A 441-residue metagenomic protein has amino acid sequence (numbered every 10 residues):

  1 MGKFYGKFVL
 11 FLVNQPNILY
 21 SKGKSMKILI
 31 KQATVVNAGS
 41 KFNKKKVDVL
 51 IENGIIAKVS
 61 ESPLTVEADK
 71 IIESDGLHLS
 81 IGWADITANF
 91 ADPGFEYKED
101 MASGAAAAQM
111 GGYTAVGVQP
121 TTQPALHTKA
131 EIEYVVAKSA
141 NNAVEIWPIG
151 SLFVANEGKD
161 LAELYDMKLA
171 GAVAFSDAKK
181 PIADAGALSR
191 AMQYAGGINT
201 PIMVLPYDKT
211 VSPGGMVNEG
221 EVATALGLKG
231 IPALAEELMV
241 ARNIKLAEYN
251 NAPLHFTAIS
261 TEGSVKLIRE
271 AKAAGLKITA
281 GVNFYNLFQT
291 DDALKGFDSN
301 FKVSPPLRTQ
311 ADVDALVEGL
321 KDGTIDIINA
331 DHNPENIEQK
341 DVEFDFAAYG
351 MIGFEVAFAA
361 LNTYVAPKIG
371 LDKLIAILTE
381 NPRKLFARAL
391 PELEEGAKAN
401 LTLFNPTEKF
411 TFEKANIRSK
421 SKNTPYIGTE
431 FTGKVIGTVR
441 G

Functional and structural regions predicted by a protein language model:
F4-T65: N-terminal metal-binding scaffold of metallo-dependent hydrolase/deaminase domains
A33, G54, G76, T87 (+13 more regions): Divalent metal-coordination and catalytic microenvironments
P63-L79: Active-site metal-binding motif and surrounding structural segment of the metallo-beta-lactamase
S74-S139: Metal-associated gating/positioning segment near the N- to mid-region
K129-V144, Y194-V204: Alpha-helix-loop-beta-strand connector modules within alpha/beta enzyme cores
A162-I328: Histidine/acidic residue-rich metal-binding segments in metalloenzymes
A225-N251, I327, N333-T407: His/Asp/Glu-enriched, well-ordered alpha-helical/loop segment that forms or immediately abuts the divalent-metal
E343-F346, K398-G441: C-terminal cap of metal-dependent C-N hydrolases
